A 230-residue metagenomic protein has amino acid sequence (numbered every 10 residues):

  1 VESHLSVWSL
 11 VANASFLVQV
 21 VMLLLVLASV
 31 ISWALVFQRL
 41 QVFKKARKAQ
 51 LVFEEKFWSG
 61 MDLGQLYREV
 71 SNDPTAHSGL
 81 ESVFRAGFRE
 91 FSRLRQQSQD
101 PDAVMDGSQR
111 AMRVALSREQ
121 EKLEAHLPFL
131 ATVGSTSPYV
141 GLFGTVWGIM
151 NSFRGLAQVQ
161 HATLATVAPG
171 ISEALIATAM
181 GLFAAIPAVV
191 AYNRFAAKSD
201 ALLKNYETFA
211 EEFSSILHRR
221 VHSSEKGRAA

Functional and structural regions predicted by a protein language model:
V1-E55: Hydrophobic membrane-targeting segments
Q19-M22, E124-A131, E173: N-terminal membrane-entry
V26-A46, L142, I149, A184-S199: Alpha-helical transmembrane segments
K48-V140, I149-T163, V190-A230: Predominantly long cytosolic amphipathic alpha-helical stalk/bundle segments
Q160-A174: Hydrophobic alpha-helical transmembrane segments and adjacent short intramembrane/lumenal linkers of inner/organellar
A174-A188: Hydrophobic alpha-helical transmembrane segments of polytopic membrane proteins
